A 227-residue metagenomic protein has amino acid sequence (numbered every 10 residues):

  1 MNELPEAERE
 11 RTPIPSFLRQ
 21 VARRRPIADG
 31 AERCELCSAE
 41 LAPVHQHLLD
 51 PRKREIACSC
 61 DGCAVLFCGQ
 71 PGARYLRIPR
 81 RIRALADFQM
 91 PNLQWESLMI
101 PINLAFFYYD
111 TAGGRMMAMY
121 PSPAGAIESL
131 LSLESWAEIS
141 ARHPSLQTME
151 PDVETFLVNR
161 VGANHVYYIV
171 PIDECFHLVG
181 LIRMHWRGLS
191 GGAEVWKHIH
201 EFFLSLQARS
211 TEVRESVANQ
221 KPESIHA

Functional and structural regions predicted by a protein language model:
N2-I82: N-terminal cysteine/histidine-rich coordination modules
E35, S59, L76, F107-Y109 (+3 more regions): Residues in well-ordered beta-strands of folded domains
R52-S59, A86, A163-V170: Short, exposed beta-strand "edge-strand" segments with a Pro/Gly-rich flavor and a Y/T-containing core
E55-C58, A84, E96, Q220: Short, surface-exposed, charged/polar-biased interaction segments
G62-E128: Long, charge-rich boundary regions
M99, N103-A163: Conserved, surface-exposed functional patches that form binding/active-site neighborhoods
E138-A227: C-terminal, charged low-complexity interaction regions
